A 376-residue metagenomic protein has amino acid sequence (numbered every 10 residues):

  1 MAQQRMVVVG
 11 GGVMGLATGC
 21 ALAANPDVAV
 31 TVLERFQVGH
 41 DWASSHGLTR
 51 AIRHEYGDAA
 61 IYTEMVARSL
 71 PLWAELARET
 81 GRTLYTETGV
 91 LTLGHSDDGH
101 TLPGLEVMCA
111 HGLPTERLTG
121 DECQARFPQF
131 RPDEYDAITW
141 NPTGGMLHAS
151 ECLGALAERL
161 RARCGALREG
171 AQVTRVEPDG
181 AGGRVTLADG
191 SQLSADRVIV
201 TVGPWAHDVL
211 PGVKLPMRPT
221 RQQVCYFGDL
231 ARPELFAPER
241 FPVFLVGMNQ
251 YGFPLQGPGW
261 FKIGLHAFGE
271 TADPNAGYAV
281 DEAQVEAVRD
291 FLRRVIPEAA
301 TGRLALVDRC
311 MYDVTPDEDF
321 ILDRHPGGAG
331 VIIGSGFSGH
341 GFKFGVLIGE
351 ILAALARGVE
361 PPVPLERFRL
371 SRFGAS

Functional and structural regions predicted by a protein language model:
A2-M14, T31: Beta1/beta-strand and adjacent pyrophosphate-binding region of the FAD-binding site in flavoprotein oxidoreductases
V7-V9, L33, Q192-W205, G349: Short hydrophobic core segments
C20-P26, G81-Y85, R197, P204-G330: Active-site substrate-recognition segment that forms the wall of the catalytic cavity or substrate channel
A23-S45: Glycine-rich FAD pyrophosphate-binding loop
T49-R126: Dinucleotide-binding Rossmann-like beta1-alpha1 core, especially the glycine-rich loop that anchors the ADP
E64, T92-H100, W140-R159, G277-E286: Short beta-strand to alpha-helix junction loop
W140-D189, L193-D196: Helical element adjacent to the flavin cofactor pocket in flavoenzyme catalytic cores
D290-S376: C-terminal catalytic lobe of FAD-dependent flavoproteins
